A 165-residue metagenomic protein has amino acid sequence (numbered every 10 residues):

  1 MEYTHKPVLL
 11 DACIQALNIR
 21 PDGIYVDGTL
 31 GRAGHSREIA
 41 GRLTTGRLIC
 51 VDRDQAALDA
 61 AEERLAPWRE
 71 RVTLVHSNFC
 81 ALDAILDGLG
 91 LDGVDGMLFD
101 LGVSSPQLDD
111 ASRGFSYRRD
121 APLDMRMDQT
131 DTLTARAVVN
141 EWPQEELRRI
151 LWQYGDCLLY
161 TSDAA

Functional and structural regions predicted by a protein language model:
M1-K6: Class I SAM-dependent transferase core
P7-P21: Conserved alpha-helix/loop element of class I SAM-dependent methyltransferases that forms part of the SAM/SAH-binding
I24-A84: SAM cofactor-binding core of SAM-dependent methyltransferases, primarily the Rossmann-like beta-alpha-beta module
R42, P67, L91, R113-Y117: Glycine-rich, phosphate-binding/catalytic loops in enzymes
P67-R69, H76-N78, M127, W142 (+2 more regions): Phosphate/pyrophosphate-binding catalytic cores of soluble transferases and nucleic-acid-acting enzymes
I85-G96: A short acidic, Gly/Pro-enriched loop at the edge of an enzyme's catalytic core that lines a small-molecule cofactor
D95-F99, V103-N140: A mobile, often basic/glycine-rich helix-loop segment that functions as the active-site lid/recognition loop
Y160-A165: Conserved small/polar residues in nucleotide/adenosyl-binding loops
